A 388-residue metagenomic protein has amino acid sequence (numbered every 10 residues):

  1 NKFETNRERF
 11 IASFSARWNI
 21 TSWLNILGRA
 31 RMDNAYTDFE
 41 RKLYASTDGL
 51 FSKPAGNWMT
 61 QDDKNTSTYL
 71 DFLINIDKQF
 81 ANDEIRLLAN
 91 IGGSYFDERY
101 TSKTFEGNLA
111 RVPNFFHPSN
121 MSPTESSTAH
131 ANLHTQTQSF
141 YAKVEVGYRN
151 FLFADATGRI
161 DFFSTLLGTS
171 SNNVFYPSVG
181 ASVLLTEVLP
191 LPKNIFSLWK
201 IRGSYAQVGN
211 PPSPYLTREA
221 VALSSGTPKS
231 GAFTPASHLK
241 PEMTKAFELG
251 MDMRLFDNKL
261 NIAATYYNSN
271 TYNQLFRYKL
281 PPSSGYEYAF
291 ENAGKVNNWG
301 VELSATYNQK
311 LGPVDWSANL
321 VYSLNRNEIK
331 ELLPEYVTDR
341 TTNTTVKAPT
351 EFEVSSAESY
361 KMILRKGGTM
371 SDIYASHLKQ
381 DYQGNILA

Functional and structural regions predicted by a protein language model:
N1-L43, K53-I363: Extracellular/periplasmic, surface-exposed regions of secreted and cell-surface proteins
L50, F163, G384-N385: Extracytoplasmic gating/loop element in the C-terminal half of outer-membrane beta-barrel translocons and assembly
A89, N385-A388: Short, well-ordered strand-loop elements centered on a beta-strand within folded domains, enriched for acidic residues
V301, K379-I386: Extracellular/surface-associated beta-sandwich interaction domains
